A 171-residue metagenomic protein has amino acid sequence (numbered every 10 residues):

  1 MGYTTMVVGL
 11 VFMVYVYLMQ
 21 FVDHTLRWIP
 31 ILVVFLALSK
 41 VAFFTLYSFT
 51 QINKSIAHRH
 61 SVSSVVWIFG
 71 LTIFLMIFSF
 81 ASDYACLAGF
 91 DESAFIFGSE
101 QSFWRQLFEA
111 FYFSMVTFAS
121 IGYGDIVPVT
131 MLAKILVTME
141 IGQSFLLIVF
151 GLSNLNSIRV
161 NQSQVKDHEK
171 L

Functional and structural regions predicted by a protein language model:
M1-L46: Transmembrane alpha-helical insertion/packing segments
M13-L18, F80-F95, S120-M131: Alpha-helical transmembrane segments and their membrane-interface junctions in multi-pass membrane proteins
L26-R27, H60-I73: Alpha-helical transmembrane segments and their helix-start/interface "positive-inside/aromatic belt" motifs in integral
A42-F49, M76-F80, Y84, I148-L152: Alpha-helical transmembrane segments of polytopic integral membrane proteins, especially the permease/helical cores
F43-S64, C86, F90: Membrane-helix interface/capping segments
L71, L75-A110: Outer-pore turret/helix-boundary of cation channels
R105-S163: Pore domain of cation channels
Q162-L171: Short, highly charged, low-complexity non-transmembrane loops/tails of multi-pass membrane proteins
